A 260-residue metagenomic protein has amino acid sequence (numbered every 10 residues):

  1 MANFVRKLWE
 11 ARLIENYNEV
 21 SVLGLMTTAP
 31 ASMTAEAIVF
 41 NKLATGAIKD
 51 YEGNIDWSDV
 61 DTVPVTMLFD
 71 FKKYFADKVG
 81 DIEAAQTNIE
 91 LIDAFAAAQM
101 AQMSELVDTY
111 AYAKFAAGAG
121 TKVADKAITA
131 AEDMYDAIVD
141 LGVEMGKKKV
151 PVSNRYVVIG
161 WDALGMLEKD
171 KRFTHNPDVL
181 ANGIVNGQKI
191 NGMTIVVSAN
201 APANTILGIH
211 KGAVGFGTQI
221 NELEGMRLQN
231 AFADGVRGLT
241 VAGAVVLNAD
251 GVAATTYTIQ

Functional and structural regions predicted by a protein language model:
M1-A2, A117: Intrinsic low-complexity, intrinsically disordered segments enriched in polar/basic residues
A2-L25, A29-K49, S58-V79, Q86 (+1 more regions): Sequence/fold signature of self-assembling virion shell proteins
Y17, Y51, Y74, Y110-Y112 (+3 more regions): Sequence-level detector for tyrosine residue identity
G53-I55: Glycine-rich loop at the start of a catalytic domain that most often binds anionic cofactors/ligands
V79-D81, W161: Residues immediately flanking
I82-K148, T255-Q260: Alpha-helical scaffold segments that mediate packing/assembly in large oligomeric complexes
A119-Q188: Extended, solvent-exposed, turn-rich assembly/linker loops in the middle of proteins
